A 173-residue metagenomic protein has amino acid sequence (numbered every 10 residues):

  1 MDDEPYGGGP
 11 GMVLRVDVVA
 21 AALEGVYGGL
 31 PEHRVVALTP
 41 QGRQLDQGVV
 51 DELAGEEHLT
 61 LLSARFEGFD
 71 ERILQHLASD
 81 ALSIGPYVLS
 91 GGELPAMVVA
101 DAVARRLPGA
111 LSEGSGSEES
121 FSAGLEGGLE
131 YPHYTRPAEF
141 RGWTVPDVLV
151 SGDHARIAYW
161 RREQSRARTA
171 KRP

Functional and structural regions predicted by a protein language model:
M1, Y6, L45, L53 (+4 more regions): Short clusters of hydrophobic/aromatic residues that line enzyme substrate/ligand-binding pockets
M1-V26, V150-K171: N-terminal nucleotide/polyanion-binding subdomain common to many enzyme families
V13-R65: S-adenosyl-L-methionine/SAH cofactor-binding core of RNA-modifying enzymes
T39, S115-Y131: A short beta-strand-loop-alpha-helix capping motif that often carries His-Thr
L45-V50, G68, H76, R136: A generic local structural motif
F69, I73-G116, A123-G124: Structured adenosyl-cofactor binding patch, chiefly the S-adenosyl-L-methionine
L125-P173: Long, charged alpha-helical interface segments
